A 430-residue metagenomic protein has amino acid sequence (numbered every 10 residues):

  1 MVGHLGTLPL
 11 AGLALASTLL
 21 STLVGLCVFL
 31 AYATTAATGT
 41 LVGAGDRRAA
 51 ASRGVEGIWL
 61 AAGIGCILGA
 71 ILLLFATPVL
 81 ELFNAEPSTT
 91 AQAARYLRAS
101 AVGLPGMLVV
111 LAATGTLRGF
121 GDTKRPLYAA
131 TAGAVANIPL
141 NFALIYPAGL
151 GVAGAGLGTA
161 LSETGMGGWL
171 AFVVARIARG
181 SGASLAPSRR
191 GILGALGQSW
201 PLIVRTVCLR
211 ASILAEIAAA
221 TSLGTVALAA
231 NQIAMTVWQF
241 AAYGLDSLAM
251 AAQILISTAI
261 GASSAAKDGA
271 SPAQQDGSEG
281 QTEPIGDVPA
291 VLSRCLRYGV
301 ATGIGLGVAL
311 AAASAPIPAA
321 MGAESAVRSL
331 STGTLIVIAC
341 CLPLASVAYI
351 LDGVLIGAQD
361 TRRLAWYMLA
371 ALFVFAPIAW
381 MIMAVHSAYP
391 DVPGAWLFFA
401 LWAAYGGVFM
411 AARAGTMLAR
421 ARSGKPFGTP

Functional and structural regions predicted by a protein language model:
M1-A11, L80-P87, A143-L150, V207-F240 (+2 more regions): Helix-terminus/linker motif at the lipid-water interface of multi-pass membrane proteins
T7-T18, A93, L97, G156 (+3 more regions): Small-residue hotspots at the loop-to-helix junctions and early N-terminal turns of transmembrane alpha-helices
G12-A70, V110-G121, R125-P126, L228-V308 (+3 more regions): Small-residue-rich hydrophobic transmembrane alpha-helices
I67-A99, G305-T332, V385-A388: Short membrane-interface helical motifs at transmembrane helix boundaries in multi-pass membrane transporters
P87-A113, Q239-A241, S325-L351: Alpha-helical transmembrane segments of multi-pass membrane proteins
Y96-R98, A129-A143, A148-A178, V392-S423: Hydrophobic alpha-helical transmembrane segments
A99, G103, V110, G133 (+5 more regions): Transmembrane helical elements of multi-pass membrane transporters/channels
T159, L170-L209, S271-Q274, S278-E279 (+1 more regions): Interhelical loop/hinge segments that connect adjacent transmembrane helices in multipass membrane
